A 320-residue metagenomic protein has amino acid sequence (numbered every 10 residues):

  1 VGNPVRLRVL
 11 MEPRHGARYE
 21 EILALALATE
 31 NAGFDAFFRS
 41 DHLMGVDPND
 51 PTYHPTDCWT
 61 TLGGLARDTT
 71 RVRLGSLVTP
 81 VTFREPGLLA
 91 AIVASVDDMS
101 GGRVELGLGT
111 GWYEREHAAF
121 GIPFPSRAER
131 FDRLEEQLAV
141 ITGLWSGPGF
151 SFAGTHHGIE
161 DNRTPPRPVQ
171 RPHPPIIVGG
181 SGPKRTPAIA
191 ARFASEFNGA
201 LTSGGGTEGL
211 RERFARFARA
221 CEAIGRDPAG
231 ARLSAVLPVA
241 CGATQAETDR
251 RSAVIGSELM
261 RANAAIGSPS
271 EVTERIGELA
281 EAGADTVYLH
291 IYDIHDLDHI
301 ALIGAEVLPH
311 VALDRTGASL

Functional and structural regions predicted by a protein language model:
V1-L320: Active-site-adjacent structural elements that line small-molecule/cofactor binding pockets in enzymes
